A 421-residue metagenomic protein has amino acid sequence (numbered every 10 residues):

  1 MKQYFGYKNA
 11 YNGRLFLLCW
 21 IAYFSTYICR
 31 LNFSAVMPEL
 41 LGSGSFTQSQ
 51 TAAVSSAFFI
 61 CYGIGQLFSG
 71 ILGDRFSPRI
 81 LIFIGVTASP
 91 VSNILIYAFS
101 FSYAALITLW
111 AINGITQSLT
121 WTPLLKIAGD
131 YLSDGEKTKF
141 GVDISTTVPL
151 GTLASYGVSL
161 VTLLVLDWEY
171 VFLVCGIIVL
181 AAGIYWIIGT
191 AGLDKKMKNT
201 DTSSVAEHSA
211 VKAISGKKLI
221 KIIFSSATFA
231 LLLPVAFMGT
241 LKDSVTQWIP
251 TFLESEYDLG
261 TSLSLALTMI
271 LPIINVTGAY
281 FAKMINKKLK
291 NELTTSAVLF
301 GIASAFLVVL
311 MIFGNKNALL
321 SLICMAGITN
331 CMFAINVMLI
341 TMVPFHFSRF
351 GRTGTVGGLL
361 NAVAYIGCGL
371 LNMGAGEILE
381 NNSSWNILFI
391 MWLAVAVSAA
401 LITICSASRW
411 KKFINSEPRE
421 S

Functional and structural regions predicted by a protein language model:
F33-S34, S226-A279, N336: Extracytoplasmic gate region of multi-pass secondary transporters
I64-F101: Conserved MFS/SLC helix-loop-helix module at the cytosolic interface between two early adjacent transmembrane helices
Q66-S77, A279-N291, L379: Helix-to-loop junctions at the C-terminal end of transmembrane segments in multipass secondary transporters
R75-V86, K287-F300: Cytoplasmic membrane-interface "Motif A"-like loop-to-helix N-cap segments of 12-TM Major Facilitator Superfamily
L109-V148: Cytoplasmic helix-loop-helix junction between adjacent transmembrane helices in 12-TM secondary transporters
I144-D194: Helix-loop-helix hairpin linking two adjacent transmembrane segments in secondary transporters
E292-L339: C-terminal transmembrane helical hairpin of 12-TM major facilitator-type secondary transporters
F347-N382: A late C-terminal transmembrane helix in Major Facilitator Superfamily
